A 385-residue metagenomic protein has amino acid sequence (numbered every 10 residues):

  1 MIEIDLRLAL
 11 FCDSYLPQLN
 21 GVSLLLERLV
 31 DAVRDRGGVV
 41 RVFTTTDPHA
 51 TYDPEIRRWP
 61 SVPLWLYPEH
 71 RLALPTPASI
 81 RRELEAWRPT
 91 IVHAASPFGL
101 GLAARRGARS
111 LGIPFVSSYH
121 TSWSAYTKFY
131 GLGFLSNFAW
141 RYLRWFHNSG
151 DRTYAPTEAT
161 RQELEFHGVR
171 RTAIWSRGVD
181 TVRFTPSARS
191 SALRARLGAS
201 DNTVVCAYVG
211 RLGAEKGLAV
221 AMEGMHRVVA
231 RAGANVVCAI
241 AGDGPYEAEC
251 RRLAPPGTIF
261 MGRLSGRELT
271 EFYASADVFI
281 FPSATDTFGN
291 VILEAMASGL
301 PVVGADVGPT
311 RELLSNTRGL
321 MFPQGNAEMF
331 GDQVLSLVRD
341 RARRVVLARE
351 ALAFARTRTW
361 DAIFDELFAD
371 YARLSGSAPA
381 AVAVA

Functional and structural regions predicted by a protein language model:
R58-P60, W140-S190, A199, F260: Donor nucleotide-sugar binding/catalytic pocket of nucleotide-sugar-dependent glycosyltransferases
L84, R263-L264, E271-A276: Short alpha-helical donor nucleotide-sugar binding micro-motif in glycosyltransferases
A199-H226: Conserved donor-binding/catalytic core segment of Leloir-type glycosyltransferases
A248-E268: Nucleotide-activated donor-binding/catalytic signature segment of Leloir-type glycosyltransferases, i.e., the conserved
A284: Aromatic "clamp/platform" in nucleotide-sugar-dependent glycosyltransferases that forms part of the donor/acceptor
P301-G304: Short hydrophobic beta-strand element within catalytic cores of glycosyltransferases and related nucleotide-activated
S315-N316, L320-A327, S336-A342: Conserved acidic donor-binding segment of nucleotide-sugar-dependent glycosyltransferases
M329, R343-T357: A short, well-ordered alpha-helix in the C-terminal region of glycosyltransferases
